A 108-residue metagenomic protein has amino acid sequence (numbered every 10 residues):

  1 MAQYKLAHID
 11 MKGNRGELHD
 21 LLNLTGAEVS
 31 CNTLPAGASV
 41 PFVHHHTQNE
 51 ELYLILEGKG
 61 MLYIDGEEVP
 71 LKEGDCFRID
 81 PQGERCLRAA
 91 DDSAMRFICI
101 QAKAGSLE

Functional and structural regions predicted by a protein language model:
M1-E28, P35-A36, P41-F42, E108: A short, N-terminal "cap"/entry segment at the start of jelly-roll beta-barrel domains of the cupin/DSBH fold
A7, S30-N32, Y53, I98: Conserved hydrophobic/aromatic positions in well-ordered beta-strands
N23, Q48, D92-S93: Short strand-connecting beta-turns/loops that link adjacent beta-strands
T25, Y63-E67: Short strand-coil-strand connectors
T33-L34, H45-L62: Short, conserved beta-strand element in jelly-roll/cupin
S39-P41, G58-Y63, G105: Short beta-strand segments in beta-sandwich/barrel cores
G66-P81: Short acidic-glycine-tyrosine-enriched beta hairpin
P81-L107: Ligand-binding loop in jelly-roll beta-barrel domains
